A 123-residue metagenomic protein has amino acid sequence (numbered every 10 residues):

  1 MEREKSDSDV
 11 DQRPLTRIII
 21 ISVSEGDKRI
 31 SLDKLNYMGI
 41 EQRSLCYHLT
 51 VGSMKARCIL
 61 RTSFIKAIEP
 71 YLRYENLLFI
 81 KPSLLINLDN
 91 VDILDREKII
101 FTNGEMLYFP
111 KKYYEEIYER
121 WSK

Functional and structural regions predicted by a protein language model:
R3-T102: Conserved binding/recognition cores within well-folded domains
P110: Non-catalytic DNA-binding core/recognition domains of DNA-processing enzymes
R120-K123: Tandem repeat protein-protein interaction scaffolds, dominated by ankyrin-repeat arrays but also generalizing to other
